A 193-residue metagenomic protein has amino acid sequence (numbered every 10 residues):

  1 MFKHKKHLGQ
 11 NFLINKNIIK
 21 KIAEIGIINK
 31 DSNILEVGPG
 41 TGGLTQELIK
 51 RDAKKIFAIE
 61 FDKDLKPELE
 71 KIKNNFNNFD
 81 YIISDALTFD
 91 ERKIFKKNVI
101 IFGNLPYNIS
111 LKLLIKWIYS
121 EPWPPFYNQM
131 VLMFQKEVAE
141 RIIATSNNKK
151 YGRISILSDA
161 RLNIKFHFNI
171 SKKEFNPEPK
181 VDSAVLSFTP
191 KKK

Functional and structural regions predicted by a protein language model:
M1-K193: Catalytic cores of RNA-modifying enzymes
